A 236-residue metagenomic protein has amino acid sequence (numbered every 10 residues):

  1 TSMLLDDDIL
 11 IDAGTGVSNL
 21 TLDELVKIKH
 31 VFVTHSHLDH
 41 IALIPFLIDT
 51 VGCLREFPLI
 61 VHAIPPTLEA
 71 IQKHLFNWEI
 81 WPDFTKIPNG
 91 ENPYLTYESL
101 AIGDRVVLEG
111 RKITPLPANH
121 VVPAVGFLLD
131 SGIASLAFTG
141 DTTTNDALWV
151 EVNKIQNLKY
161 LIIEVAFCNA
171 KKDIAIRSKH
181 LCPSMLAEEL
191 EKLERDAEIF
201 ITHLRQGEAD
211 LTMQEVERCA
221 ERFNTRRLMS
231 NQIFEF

Functional and structural regions predicted by a protein language model:
T1-E24, A124-D141: Conserved beta-strand hairpin/beta-sheet module of binuclear metal-dependent hydrolase folds, prominently
M3, D12, H35, I71 (+5 more regions): Divalent metal-coordination and catalytic microenvironments
D8, A13-T15, S36, P66 (+4 more regions): Active-site metal-binding loops of divalent metal-dependent hydrolases
I9, H30, R111, A134-L136 (+2 more regions): Structural motif
G16-A63, L158-K159: Active-site metal-binding motif and surrounding structural segment of the metallo-beta-lactamase
L20-L25, F46, V106-E109, W149-K154 (+1 more regions): Short amphipathic alpha-helix with an adjacent loop that forms part of the alpha/beta core around
P66-A124, G132, R222-E235: Metallo-beta-lactamase
N145-I233: Cap/insert and terminal regions of metallo-dependent hydrolase folds
